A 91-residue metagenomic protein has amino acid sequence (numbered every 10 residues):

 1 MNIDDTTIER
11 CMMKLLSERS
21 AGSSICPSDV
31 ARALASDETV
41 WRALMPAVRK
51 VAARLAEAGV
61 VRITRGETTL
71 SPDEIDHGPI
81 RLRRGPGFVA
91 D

Functional and structural regions predicted by a protein language model:
N2-D5, V89-D91: Long, charged, low-complexity intrinsically disordered regions
I3-S24: Positively charged, polyanion-binding regions of nucleic-acid-associated proteins
M12, P27, P86, A90: Metal-cofactor-dependent catalytic cores
S23-L34: Short acidic, hydrophobic short linear motifs in intrinsically disordered regions
A35-K50: Short, positively charged loop/turn segments that connect secondary-structure elements
R54-A58: Basic amphipathic alpha-helical segments that dock to polyanions
G59-R65: A short, conserved structural fragment
G66-D91: Short, cationic-aromatic polyanion-contact patches
